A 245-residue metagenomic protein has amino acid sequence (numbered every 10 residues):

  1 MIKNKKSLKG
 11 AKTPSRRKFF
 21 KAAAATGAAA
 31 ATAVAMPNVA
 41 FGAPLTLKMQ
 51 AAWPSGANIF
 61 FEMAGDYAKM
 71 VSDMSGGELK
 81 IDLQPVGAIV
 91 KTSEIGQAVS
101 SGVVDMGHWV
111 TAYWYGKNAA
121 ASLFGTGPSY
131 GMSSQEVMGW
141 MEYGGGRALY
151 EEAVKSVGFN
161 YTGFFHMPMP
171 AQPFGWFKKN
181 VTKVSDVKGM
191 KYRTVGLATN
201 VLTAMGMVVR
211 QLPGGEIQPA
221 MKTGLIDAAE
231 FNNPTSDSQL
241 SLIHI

Functional and structural regions predicted by a protein language model:
M1-K18, T32: N-terminal secretory signal peptides
I2-K5, G65-K69, S100, D105 (+4 more regions): Contiguous mixed-secondary-structure segments that line small-molecule binding/active-site clefts of soluble domains
A29-A30, V39-A40: Cleavable N-terminal signal peptides
A43-G56, L79-L83, G189-R193: Short, well-ordered beta-strand elements
K48-A64, V86-V90, T235-S236: Extracytoplasmic "Venus flytrap"
A57-D82, N200: Short, polar/charged alpha-helical segment
Q84-Q97, V195-L197, V209-T223: Short helix-initiation/N-cap motifs at beta->coil->alpha
I243-I245: Conserved small/polar residues in nucleotide/adenosyl-binding loops
